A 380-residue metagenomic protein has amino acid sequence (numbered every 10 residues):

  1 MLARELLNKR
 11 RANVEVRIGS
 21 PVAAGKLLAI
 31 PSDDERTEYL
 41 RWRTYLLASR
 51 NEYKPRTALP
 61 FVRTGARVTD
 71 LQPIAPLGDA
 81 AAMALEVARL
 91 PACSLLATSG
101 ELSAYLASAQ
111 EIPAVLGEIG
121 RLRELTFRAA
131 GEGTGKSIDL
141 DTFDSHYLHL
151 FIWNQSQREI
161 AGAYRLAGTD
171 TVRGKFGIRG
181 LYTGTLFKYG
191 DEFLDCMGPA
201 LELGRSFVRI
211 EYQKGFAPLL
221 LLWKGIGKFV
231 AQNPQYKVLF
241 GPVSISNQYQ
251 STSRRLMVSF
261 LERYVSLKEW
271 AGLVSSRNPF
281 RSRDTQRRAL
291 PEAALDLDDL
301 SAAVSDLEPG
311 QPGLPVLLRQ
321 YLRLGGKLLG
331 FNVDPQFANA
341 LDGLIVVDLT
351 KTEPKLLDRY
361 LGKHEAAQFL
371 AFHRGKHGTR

Functional and structural regions predicted by a protein language model:
M1-A75, R288-P291: Non-catalytic C-terminal accessory region of glycerolipid acyltransferases and related lyso-lipid remodeling enzymes
V22, S108-E111, I152-S156, R165-D170 (+3 more regions): Short, flexible loop/turn elements at secondary-structure junctions
L47-R50, T126-A129, F229-N233: Short alpha-helical functional segments enriched in proximate histidine and acidic residues
T69-Q110: Conserved N-terminal entry element of GNAT/NAT acetyltransferase domains
L96-W153, E159-G162: Short amphipathic alpha-helix that is part of the acyltransferase structural core
E124, T134-S137, T169-K327, N332-D342 (+1 more regions): Acyl-donor binding region in acyl/amide transferases
Y147, W153-L181: Carboxylate/His-rich catalytic cores and anion/metal-binding grooves
L344-H373: Long, continuous compositionally biased terminal/linker segments
